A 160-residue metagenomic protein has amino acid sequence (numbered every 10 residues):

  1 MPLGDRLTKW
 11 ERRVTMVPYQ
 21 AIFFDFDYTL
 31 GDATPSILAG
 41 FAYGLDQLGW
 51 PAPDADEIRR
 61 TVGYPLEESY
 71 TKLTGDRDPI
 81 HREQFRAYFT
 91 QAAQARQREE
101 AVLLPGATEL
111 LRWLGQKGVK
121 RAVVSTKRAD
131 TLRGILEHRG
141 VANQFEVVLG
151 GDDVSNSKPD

Functional and structural regions predicted by a protein language model:
M1-F24: Non-catalytic pre-domain segments flanking phosphatase-related domains
L3-D5, K9-W10, A39, P105 (+2 more regions): Feature targets compositionally biased, intrinsically disordered low-complexity regions with long contiguous runs
L3-G4, K9, A52-D54, I80 (+1 more regions): Generic low-complexity segments that are intrinsically disordered, proline-rich and/or Lys/Arg-biased
V17-T108, R112-K117, H138: N-terminal helical cap/lid subdomain that shapes the substrate entry/recognition surface in HAD-like hydrolases
E100, R128-D160: Substrate-recognition "cap/lid" segment bordering the active-site pocket of phosphatases
